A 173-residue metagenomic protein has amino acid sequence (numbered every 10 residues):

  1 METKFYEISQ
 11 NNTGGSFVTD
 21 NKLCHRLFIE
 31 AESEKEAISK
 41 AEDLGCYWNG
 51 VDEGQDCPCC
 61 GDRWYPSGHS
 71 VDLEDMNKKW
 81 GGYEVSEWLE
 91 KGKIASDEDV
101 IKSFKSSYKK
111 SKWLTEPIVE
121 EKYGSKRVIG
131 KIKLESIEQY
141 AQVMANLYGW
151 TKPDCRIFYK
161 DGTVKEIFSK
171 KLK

Functional and structural regions predicted by a protein language model:
M1-C24, T115-E121: Short aromatic-glycine-(Arg/Gly/Cys) micro-motifs in beta-strand/loop hairpins
M1-E2, I29-K40: A short, structured loop/turn motif at beta-sheet edges
N11-T13, E32-E34, I137: Generic structural motif
N21-E32, K126-L134: A short, exposed loop/beta-hairpin motif centered on an aromatic-Gly-Thr core
K22, A31-E36, Q55, A141: Aromatic-enriched hydrophobic runs in primary sequence
D43-I118, Y123-K173: Short, mixed-charge low-complexity intrinsically disordered segments
